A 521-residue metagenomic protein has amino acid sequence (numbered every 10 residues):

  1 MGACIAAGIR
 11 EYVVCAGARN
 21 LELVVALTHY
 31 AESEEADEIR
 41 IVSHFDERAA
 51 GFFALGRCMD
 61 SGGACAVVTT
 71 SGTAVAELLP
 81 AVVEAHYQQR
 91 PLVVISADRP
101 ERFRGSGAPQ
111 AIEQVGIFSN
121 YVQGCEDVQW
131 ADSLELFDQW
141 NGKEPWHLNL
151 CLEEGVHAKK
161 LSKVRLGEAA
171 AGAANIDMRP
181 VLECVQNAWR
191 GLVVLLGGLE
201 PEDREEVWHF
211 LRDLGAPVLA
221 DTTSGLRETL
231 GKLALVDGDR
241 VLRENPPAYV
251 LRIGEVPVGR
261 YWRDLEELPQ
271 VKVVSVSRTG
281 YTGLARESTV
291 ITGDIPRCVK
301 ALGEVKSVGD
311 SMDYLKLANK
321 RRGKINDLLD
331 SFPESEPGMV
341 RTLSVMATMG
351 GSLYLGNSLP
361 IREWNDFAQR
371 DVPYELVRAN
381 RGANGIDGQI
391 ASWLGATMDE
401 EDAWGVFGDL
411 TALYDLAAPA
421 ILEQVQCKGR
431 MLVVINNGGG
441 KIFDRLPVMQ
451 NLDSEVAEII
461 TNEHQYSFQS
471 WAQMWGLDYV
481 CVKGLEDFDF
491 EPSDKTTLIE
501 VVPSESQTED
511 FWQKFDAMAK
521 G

Functional and structural regions predicted by a protein language model:
M1-A7, C15-T28, K316-E400: Active-site diphosphate/adenylate-binding microenvironment
M1-V68, A76: N-terminal cofactor/phosphate-binding cores enriched in small/glycine residues, especially glycine-rich loops such as
G8-E11, D60-T69, V75-E77, E84-L92 (+4 more regions): Structural signature of the thiamine diphosphate
V24, E35-E38, Y121, D138-W189 (+1 more regions): Conformationally flexible catalytic loops at phosphate/diphosphate-handling active centers
L55, M59, S71, E77 (+5 more regions): Glycine-rich, anion-gripping cofactor-binding loops and their flanking helix/strand elements in enzyme active sites
A85, I95, R102-V115, S119-Y121 (+1 more regions): Thiamine diphosphate
A85, I95-L136, A220-A318, L422 (+1 more regions): Glycine-rich, acidic loop regions that bind phosphate or pyrophosphate groups
L265-I361, S467-S470, V482-G521: Phosphate/pyrophosphate-binding active-site segments
